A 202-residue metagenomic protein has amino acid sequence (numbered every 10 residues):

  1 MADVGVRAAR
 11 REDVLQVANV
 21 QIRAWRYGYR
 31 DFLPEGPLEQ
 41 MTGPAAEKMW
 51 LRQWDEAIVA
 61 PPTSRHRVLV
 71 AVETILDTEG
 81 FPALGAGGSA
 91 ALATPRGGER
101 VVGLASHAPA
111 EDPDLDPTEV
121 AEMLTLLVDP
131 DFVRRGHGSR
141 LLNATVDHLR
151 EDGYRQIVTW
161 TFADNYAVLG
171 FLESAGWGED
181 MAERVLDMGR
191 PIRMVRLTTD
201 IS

Functional and structural regions predicted by a protein language model:
A2-G5: Extreme N-terminal starter segment of soluble prokaryotic enzymes
A8-R11, I22-F32, Q40-D131, L142-A144 (+3 more regions): Acetyl-CoA-dependent GNAT
Q16, E122, Q156, A167: Amphipathic alpha-helical recognition patches that constitute DNA-binding helices
V17, Q21: Hydrophobic pocket/interface hotspot
Q53, V158-T161, E173, G178-M194: Conserved catalytic-core motifs of GNAT/GCN5-like acyltransferases
D116-P117, T125-N143, D152, A163-L169 (+1 more regions): Conserved glycine-rich acetyl-CoA-binding loop
L149-T161: Conserved GNAT acetyl-CoA-binding A-motif
